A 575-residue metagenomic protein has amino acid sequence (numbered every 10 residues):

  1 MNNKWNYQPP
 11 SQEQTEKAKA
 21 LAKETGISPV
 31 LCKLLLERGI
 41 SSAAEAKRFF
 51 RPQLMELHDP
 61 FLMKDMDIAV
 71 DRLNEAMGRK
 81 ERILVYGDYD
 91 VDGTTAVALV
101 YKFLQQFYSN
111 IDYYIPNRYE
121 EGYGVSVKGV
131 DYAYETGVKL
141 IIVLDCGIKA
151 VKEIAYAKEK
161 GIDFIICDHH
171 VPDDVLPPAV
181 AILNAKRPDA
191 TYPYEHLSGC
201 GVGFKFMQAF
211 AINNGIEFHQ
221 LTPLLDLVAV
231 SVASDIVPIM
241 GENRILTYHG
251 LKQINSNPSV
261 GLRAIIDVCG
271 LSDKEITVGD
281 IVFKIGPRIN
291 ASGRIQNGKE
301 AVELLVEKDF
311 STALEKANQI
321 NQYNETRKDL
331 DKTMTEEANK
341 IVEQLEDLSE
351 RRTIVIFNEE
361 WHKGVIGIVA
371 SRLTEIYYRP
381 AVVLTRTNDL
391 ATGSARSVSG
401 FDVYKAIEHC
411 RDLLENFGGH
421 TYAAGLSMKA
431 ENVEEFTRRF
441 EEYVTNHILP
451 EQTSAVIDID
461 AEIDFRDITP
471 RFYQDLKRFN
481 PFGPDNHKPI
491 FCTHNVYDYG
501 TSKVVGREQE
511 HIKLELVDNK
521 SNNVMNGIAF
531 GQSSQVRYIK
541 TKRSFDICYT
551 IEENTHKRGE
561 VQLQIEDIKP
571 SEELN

Functional and structural regions predicted by a protein language model:
N2, P9-L140, K160-G161, A211-E435 (+2 more regions): Hydrophobic helix-and-loop "lid/oligomerization" segment in the mid-to-C-terminal part of catalytic domains
E75, V171-N184, L516-S521: Acidic-glycine-rich active-site phosphate/pyrophosphate-binding loop
E75-E81, T312-K316, Q322-F357, H409-N575: Mid-to-C-terminal polyanion-binding domains and interfaces
L99, V175-I216, L221-A233: Short alpha-helices
Y114, L144, C167-H169, L183-A185 (+1 more regions): Generic beta-sheet signal
Y119-E121, A150, H170-V175, D189-T191 (+1 more regions): Short gly/pro/ser/thr-enriched loop/turn and capping motifs at secondary-structure boundaries
A150-V151, D235: Intrinsically disordered, low-complexity regulatory tails of plant transcription factors and co-regulators
K152-Y156, V369: A short acidic, amphipathic alpha-helical/loop segment
